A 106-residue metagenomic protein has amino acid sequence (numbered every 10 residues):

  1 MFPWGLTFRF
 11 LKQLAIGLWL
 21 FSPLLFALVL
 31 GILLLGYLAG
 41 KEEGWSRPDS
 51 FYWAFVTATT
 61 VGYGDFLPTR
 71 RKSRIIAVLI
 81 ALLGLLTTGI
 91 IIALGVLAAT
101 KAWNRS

Functional and structural regions predicted by a protein language model:
M1-W45, A81-S106: Cytoplasmic (intracellular) domains, linkers, and terminal tails of multi-pass ion channels
D49-Y52, V56-R105: Pore domain of cation channels
